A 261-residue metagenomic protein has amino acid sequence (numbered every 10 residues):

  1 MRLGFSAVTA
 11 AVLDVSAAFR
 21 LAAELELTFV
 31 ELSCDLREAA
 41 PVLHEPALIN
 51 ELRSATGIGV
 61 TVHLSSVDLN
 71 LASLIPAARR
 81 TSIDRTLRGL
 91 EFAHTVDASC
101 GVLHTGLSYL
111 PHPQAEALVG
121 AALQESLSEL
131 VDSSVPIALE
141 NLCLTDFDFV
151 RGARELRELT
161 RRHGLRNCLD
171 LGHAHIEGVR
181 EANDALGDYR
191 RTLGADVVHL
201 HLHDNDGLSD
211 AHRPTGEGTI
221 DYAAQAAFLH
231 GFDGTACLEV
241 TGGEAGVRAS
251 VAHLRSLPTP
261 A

Functional and structural regions predicted by a protein language model:
M1-R88, H94, R166, L257-A261: N-terminal pre-domain/capping segments
R2, S16-A23, A98-S99, V150 (+2 more regions): Histidine-acidic metal/acid-base catalytic patches
F5-T9, L32-L36, V62-S66, L103-T105 (+4 more regions): A cross-domain feature marking catalytic cores of carbohydrate-active enzymes and several ubiquitous metabolic/repair
V8-V15, S33-A47, N70-S73, S108-P113 (+5 more regions): Acidic-and-aromatic substrate-binding clefts and catalytic sites of carbohydrate-active enzymes
E45-L48, P76-A78, A117-L118, R154 (+2 more regions): Short low-complexity, flexible loop/linker segments enriched in glycine and/or proline with clustered acidic
I49-S65, A122-S133, R161-H163, Y222-L229: Alpha-helix-loop-beta-strand connector modules within alpha/beta enzyme cores
A72-N167: Active-site acidic/histidine proton-transfer and metal-coordination neighborhood in alpha/beta enzyme cores
